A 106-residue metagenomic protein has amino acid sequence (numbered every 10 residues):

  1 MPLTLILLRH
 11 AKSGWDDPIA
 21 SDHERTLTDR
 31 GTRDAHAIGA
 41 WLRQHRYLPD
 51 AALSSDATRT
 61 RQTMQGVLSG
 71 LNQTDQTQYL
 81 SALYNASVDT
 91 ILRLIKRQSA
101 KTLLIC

Functional and structural regions predicted by a protein language model:
P2-A86: Active-site-proximal alpha-helix that buttresses catalytic centers in soluble enzyme cores
L5, Q98-I105: Generic beta-sheet signal
A20-S21, L92-L94, C106: Surface-exposed beta-strand edges and their flanking turn/coil or helix-capping segments
A82-S99: Short phosphate-binding loop-to-helix
